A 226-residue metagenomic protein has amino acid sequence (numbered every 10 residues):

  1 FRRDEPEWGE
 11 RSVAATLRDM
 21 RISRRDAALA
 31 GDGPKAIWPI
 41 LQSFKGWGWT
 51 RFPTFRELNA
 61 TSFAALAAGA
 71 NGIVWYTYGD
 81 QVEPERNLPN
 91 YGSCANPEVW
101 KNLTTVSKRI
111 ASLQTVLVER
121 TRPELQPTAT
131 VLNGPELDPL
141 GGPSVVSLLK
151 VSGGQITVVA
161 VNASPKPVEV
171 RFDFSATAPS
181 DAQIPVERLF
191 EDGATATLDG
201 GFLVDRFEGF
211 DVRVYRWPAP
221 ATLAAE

Functional and structural regions predicted by a protein language model:
F1-V13, A70-Y78: Aromatic- and acid-rich polysaccharide-binding/catalytic face of secreted or lumenal carbohydrate-active enzymes
P6-S23, T54-N59, V99-T105: Well-ordered, non-membrane alpha-helical segments in soluble/globular domains
M20-R56, P84-P89: Active-site clefts of carbohydrate-active enzymes
W49-F52, R56-K108: Aromatic/acidic polysaccharide-binding cleft in carbohydrate-active enzymes
A95-T130: Catalytic cores of secreted or luminal carbohydrate-active enzymes
L132-A178, F210: Carbohydrate-binding surface patches
F174-G193: Solvent-exposed beta-hairpin/edge-strand motifs
L198-E226: C-terminal beta-strand-rich structural cap/linker in extracellular carbohydrate-active enzymes
